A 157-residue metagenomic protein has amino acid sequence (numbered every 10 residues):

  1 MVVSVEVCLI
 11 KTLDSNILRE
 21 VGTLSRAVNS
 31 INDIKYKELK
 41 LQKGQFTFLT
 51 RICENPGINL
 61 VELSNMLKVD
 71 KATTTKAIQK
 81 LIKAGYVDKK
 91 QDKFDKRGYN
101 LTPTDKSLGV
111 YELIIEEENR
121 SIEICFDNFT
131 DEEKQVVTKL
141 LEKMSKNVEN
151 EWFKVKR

Functional and structural regions predicted by a protein language model:
M1-I10, D131-R157: C-terminal regulatory/oligomerization modules of transcriptional regulators
M1-L39: N-terminal leader segment of winged-helix/HTH proteins
I10, K37, C53, K68 (+2 more regions): Alpha-solenoid HEAT/Armadillo repeat architecture
G22, T50-E54, I115, E142: Short, locally clustered residues in the helix-turn-helix/winged-helix DNA-binding domain
S25, Y111, S145-V148: A structural signal for well-ordered alpha-helices, especially hydrophobic packing surfaces of coiled-coils
R26, S30-T73, A84: N-terminal helix-turn-helix DNA-binding core of bacterial DNA-binding proteins
N29, Q79-K139: Charged, amphipathic alpha-helical coiled-coil/dimerization segments
